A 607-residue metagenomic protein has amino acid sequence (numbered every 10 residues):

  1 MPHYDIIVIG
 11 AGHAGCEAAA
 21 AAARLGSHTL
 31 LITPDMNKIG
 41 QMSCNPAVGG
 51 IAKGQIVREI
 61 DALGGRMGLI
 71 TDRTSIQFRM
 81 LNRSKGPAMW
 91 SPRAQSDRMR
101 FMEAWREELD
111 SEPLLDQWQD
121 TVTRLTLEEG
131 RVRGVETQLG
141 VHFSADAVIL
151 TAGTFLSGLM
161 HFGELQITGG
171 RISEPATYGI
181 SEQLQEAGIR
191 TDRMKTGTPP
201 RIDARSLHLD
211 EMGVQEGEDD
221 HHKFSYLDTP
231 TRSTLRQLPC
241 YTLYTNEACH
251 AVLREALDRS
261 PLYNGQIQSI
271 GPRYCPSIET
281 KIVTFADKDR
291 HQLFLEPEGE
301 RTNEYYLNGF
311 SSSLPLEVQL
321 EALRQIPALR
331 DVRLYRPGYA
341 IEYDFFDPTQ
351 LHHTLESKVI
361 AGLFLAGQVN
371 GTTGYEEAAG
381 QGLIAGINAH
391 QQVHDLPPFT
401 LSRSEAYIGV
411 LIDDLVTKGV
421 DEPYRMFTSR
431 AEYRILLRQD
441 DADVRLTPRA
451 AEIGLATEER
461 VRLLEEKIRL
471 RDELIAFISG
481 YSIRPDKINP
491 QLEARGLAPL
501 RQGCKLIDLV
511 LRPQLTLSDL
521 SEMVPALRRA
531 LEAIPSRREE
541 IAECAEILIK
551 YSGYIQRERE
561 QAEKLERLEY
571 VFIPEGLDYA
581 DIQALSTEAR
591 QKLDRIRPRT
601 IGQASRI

Functional and structural regions predicted by a protein language model:
P2-A14: Beta1/beta-strand and adjacent pyrophosphate-binding region of the FAD-binding site in flavoprotein oxidoreductases
P2-Y4, Q138-A147: Core beta-strand elements of the Rossmann-like FAD/NAD(P) dinucleotide-binding domain in flavoenzyme oxidoreductases
A20-R124, L139, A147, T151-T168 (+4 more regions): Conserved N-terminal/central alpha/beta ligand/cofactor-binding core
D35-N37, K53, E182-L320, I408 (+4 more regions): An anion/pyrophosphate-binding glycine-rich loop and adjacent beta-alpha core in soluble alpha-beta enzymes
I60, A378-F399: Internal hydrophobic alpha-helix adjacent to the cofactor/substrate pocket in enzyme cavities
T126-H142: Conserved beta-strand-loop-beta-strand element in the redox core of flavoprotein oxidoreductases
Y306-T372, T400-D413, R538-K592, R597: A glycine-rich dinucleotide-binding beta-alpha-beta segment and adjacent secondary-structure elements that constitute
R430, T447-I607: Extended, charge-enriched "interface" segments that sit outside catalytic cores
